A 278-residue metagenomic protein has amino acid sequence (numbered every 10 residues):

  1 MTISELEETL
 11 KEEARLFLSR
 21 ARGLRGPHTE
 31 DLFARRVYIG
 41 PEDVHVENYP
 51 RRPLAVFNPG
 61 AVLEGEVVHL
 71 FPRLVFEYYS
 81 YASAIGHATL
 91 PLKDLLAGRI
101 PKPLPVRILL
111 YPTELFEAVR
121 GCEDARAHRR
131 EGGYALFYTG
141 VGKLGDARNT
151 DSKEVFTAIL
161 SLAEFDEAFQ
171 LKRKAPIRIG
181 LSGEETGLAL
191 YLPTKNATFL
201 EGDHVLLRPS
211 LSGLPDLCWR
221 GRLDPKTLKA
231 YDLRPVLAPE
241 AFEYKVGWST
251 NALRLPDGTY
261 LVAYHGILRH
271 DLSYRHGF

Functional and structural regions predicted by a protein language model:
M1-L54, V62-R120, H128-Y244, R254-F278: Beta-rich carbohydrate-recognition and catalytic domains
N58: Extracellular/lumenal glycan-associated surfaces
K245-S249: Functionalized membrane-embedded alpha-helices
